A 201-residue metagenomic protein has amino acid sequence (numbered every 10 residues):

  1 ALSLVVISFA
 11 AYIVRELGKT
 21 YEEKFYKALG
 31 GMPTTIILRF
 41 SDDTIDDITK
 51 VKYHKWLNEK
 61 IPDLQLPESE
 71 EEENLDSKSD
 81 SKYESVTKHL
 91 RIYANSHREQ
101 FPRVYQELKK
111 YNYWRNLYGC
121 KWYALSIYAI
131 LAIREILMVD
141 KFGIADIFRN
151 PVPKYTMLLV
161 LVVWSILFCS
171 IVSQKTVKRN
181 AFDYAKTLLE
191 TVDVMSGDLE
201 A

Functional and structural regions predicted by a protein language model:
A1-K50, A145, N150-Y155, S173-K175: N-terminal first transmembrane alpha-helix
V5-I13, K121, L125, A129 (+1 more regions): Hydrophobic, lipid-facing residues on alpha-helical transmembrane segments of integral membrane proteins
A10-A11, I133, A185: Alpha-helical transmembrane segments of polytopic integral membrane proteins, especially the permease/helical cores
G18-Y21, F25, L137, S196-L199: Long, hydrophobic, amphipathic alpha-helical segments used as structural scaffolds
E22-R103: Charge-rich cytosolic interhelical loops and cytosolic tails of multi-pass membrane proteins
R91-G143, P151, M157: Transmembrane alpha-helical segments and their cytosolic interface motifs in multi-pass membrane proteins
I136-V177: Extended hydrophobic/aromatic segments used for targeting, binding, or gating
N150-P151, I166-A201: Cytosolic/matrix-facing juxtamembrane and C-terminal tails of multi-pass cellular membrane proteins
